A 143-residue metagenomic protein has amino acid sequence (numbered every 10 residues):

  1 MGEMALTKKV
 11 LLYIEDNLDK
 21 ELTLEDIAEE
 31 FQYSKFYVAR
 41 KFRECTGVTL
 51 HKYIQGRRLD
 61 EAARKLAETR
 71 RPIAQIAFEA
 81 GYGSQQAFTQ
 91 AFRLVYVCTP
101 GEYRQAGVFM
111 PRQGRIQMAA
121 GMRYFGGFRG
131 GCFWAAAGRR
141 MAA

Functional and structural regions predicted by a protein language model:
M1-A5, R93-A143: …primarily DNA-binding HTH/wHTH and HhH modules…
K8-E25, E44-G83, G107-R129: Terminal helix-turn-helix DNA-binding modules in bacterial transcription factors
S34-K35, G83-S84: Short coil turns linking two alpha-helices in DNA-binding domains
V38, F42, A87-F88, F92: Short hydrophobic/aromatic patch on the recognition helix
